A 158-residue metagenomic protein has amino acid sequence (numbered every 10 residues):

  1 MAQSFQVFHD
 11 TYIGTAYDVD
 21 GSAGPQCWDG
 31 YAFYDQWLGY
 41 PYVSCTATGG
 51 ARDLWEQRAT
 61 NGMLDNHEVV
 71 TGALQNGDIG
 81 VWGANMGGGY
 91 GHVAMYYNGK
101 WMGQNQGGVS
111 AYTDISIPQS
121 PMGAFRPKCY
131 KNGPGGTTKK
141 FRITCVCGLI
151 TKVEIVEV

Functional and structural regions predicted by a protein language model:
M1-G21, S110-T138: Intrinsically disordered, low-complexity, Pro/Ser/Thr/Asn/Gly/Ala-rich spacer/linker segments adjacent to signal
M1-N105: Secreted/periplasmic proteins that engage bacterial cell-wall peptidoglycan
D29, K131, C147-L149: Residue-level detector of bioactive/disordered segments in secreted/extracellular proteins and virion assembly
G80, G123-F125, C129-Y130, C145 (+1 more regions): Short beta-strand element of the conserved SAM-dependent methyltransferase core
W101-I117, E154-V158: A short, surface-exposed interaction/processing loop segment used at functional sites
G135-V158: Short, low-complexity, charged amphipathic interaction modules
